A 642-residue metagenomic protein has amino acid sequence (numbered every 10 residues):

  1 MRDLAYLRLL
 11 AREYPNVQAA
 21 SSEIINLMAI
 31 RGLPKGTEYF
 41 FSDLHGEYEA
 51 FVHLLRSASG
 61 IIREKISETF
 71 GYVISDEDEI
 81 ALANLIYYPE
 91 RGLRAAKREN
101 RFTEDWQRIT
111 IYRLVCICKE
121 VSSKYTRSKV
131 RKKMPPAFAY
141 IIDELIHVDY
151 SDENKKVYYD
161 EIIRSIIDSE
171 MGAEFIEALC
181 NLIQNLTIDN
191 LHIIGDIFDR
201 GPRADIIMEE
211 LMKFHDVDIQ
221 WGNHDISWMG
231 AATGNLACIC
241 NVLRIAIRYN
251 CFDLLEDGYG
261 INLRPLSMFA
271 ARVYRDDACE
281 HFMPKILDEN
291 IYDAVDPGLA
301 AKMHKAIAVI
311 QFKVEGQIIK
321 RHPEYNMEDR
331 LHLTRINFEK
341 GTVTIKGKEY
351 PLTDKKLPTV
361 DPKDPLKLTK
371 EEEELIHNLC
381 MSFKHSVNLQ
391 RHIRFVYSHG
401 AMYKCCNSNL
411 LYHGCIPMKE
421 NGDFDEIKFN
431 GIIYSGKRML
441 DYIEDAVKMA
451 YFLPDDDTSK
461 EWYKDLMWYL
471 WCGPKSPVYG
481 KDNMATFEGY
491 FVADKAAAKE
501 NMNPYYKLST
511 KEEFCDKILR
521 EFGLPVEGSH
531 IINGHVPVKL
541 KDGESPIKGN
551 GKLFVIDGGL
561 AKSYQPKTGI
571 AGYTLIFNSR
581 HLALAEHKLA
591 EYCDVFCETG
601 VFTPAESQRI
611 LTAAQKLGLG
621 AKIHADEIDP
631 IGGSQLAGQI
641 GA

Functional and structural regions predicted by a protein language model:
M1-E591: Feature recognizes metal-dependent phosphohydrolase scaffolds
A590-A642: Histidine/acidic residue-rich metal-binding segments in metalloenzymes
